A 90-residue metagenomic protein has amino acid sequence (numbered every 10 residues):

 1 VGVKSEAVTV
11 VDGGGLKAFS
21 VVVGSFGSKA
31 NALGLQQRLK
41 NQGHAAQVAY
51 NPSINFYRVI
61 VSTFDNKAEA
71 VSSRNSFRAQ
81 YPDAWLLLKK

Functional and structural regions predicted by a protein language model:
V1-F19, G27-K90: Extracytoplasmic
